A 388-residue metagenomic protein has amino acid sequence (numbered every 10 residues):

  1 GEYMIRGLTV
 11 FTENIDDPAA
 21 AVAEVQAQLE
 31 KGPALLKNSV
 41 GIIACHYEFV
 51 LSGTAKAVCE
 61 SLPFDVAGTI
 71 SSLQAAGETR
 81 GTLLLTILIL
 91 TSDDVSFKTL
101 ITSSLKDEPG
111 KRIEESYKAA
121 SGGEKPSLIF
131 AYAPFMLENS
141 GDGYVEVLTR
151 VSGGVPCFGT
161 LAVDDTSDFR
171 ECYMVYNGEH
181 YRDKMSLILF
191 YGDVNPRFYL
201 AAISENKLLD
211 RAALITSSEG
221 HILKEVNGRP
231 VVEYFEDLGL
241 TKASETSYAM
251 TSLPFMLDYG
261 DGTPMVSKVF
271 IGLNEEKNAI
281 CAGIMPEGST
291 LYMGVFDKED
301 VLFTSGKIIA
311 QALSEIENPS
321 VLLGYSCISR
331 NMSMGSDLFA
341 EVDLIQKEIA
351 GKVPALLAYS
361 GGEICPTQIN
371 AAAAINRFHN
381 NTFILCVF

Functional and structural regions predicted by a protein language model:
Y3-V40, A44-D65, T69-G335, F339-E348 (+2 more regions): Small-residue-enriched flexible segments
